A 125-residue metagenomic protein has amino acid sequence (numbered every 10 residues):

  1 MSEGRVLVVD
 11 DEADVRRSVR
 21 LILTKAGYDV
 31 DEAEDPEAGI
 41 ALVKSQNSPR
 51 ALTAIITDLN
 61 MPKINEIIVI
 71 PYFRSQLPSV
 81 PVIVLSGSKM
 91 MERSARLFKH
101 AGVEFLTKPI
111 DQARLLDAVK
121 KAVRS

Functional and structural regions predicted by a protein language model:
A13-D31, H100: Two-component/phosphorelay signaling modules centered on CheY-like receiver
R16, P62, M90: The feature encodes the CheY-like receiver
E32-A54: Acidic, metal-coordinating helix/loop segments flanking the phosphotransfer/catalytic sites of two-component signaling
E34-A38, I64-V69: Acidic catalytic/metal-coordinating carboxylates
D58: Active-site residues of response regulator receiver
I68, S75, K89-T107, D117: Alpha4 helix (beta4-alpha4-beta5 surface) of REC/receiver domains from two-component response regulators
L85-S86: Hydrophobic/aromatic residues positioned on beta-strands within the core alpha/beta folds
I110-K121: C-terminal output helix
